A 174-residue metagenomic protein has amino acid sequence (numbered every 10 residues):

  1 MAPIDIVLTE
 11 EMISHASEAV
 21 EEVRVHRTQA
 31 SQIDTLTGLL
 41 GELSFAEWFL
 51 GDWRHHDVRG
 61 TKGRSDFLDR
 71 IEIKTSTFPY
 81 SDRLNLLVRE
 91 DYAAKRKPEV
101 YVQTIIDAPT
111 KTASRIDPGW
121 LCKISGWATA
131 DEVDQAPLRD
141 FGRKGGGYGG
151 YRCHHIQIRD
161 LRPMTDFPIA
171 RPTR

Functional and structural regions predicted by a protein language model:
M1-D69, K74-R174: Nucleic-acid endonuclease domains
